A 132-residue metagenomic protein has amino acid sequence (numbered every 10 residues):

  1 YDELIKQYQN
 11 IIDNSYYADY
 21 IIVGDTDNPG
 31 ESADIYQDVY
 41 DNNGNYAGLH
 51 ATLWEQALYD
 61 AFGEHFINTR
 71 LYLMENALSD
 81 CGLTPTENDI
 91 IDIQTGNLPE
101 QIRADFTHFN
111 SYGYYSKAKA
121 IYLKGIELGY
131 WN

Functional and structural regions predicted by a protein language model:
Y1-N132: Alpha-helical cap/lid subdomain in secreted, periplasmic, or secretory-pathway luminal O-acyl-processing enzymes
